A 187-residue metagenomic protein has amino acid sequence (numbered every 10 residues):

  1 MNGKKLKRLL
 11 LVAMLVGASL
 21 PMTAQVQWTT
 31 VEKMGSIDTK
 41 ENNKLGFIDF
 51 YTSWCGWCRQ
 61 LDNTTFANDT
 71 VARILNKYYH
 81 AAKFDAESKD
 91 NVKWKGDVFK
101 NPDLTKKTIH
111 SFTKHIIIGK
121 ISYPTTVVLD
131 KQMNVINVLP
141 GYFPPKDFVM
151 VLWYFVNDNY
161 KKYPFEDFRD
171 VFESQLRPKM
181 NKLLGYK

Functional and structural regions predicted by a protein language model:
M1-Q27: Bacterial Sec-dependent N-terminal signal peptides
Q25-V26, D130, I136-K187: Non-globular targeting/processing and membrane-anchoring segments
W28-L45, L75: A short beta-strand-turn-helix
E41-G56, A81: Short active-site neighborhood of thiol/selenol oxidoreductases, capturing the structured segment around
L45, D49, T65, D103 (+3 more regions): Soluble non-cytosolic domains of exported or imported proteins
S53-Q60, P124-V127: C-type cytochrome heme c attachment motif
R59-N76: Typically the conserved alpha-helix immediately C-terminal to a functionally engaged Cys/Sec in thioredoxin-like
V71, N76-T125, L129-N137, M150-N157: Thioredoxin-like thiol-disulfide oxidoreductase module
